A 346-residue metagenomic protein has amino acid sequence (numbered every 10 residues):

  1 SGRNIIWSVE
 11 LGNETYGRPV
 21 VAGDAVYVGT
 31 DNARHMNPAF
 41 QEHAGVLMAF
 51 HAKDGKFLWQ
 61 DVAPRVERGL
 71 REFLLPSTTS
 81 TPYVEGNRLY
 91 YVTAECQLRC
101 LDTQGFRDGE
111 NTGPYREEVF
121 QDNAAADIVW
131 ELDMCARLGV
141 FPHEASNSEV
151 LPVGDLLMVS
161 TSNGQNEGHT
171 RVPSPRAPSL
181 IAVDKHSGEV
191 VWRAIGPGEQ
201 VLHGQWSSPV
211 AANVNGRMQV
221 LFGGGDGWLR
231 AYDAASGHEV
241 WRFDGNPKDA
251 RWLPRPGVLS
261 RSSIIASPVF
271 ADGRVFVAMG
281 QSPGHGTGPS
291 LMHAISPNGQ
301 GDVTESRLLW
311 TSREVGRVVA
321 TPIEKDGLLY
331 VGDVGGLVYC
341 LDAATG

Functional and structural regions predicted by a protein language model:
S1-G346: Noncatalytic, solvent-exposed loop/strand surfaces of beta-propeller-type extracellular/periplasmic domains
